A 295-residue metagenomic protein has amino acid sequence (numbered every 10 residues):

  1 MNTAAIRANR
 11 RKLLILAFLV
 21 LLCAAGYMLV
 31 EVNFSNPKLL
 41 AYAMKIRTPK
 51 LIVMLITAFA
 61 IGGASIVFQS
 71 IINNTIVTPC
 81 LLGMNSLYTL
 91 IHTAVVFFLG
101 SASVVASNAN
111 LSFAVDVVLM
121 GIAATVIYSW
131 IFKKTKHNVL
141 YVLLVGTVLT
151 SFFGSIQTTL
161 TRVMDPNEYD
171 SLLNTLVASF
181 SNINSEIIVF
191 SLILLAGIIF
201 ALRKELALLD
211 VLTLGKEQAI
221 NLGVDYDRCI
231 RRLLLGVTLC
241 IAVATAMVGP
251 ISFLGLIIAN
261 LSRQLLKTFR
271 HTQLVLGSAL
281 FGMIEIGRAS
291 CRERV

Functional and structural regions predicted by a protein language model:
M1-R294: Alpha-helical transmembrane segments in inner-membrane proteins
